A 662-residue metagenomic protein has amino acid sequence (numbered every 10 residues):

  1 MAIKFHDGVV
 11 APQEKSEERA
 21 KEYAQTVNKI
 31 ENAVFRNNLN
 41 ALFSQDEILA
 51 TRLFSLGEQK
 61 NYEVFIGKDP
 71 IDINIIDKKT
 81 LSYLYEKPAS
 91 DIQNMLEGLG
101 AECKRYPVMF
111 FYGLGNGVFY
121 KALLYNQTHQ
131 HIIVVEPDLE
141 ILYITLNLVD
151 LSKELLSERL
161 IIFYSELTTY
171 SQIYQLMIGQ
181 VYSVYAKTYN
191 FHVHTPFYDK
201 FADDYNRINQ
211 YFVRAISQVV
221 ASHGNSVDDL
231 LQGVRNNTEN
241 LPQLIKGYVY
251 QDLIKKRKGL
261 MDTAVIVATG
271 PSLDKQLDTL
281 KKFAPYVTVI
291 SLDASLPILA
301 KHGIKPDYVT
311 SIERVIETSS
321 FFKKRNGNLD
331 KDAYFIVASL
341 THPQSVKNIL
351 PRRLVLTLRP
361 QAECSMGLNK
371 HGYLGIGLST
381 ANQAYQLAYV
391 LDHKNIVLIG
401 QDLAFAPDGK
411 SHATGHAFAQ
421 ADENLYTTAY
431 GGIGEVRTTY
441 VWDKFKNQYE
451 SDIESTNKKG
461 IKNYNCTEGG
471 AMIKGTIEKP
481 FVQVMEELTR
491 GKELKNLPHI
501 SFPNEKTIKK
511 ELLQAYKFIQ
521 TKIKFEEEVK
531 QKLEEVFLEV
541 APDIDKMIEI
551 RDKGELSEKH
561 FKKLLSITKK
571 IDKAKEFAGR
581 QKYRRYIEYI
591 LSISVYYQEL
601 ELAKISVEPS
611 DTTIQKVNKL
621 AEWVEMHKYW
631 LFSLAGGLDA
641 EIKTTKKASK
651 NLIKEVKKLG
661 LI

Functional and structural regions predicted by a protein language model:
A2-A264, P271-T288, P297-K301, Y308 (+4 more regions): N-terminal donor/sugar-recognition subdomains of glycan-related enzymes, prototypically the membrane-proximal stem
E136, S295-L296, G303-E313, A388-G415: Glycine-rich phosphate/pyrophosphate-binding loops and their adjacent beta-strand/loop elements at enzyme active sites
V149-L151, K305-Y308, E313, R325 (+5 more regions): Short secondary-structure boundary/capping segments
V267, F283-Y286, I290, T310-I312 (+3 more regions): Alpha-helix capping and helix-loop boundary segments enriched in small/acidic/polar residues
A268, L292, I312, I336-A338 (+2 more regions): Generic beta-strand/beta-sheet core signal
V289-S295, F335, A381-A384, G400: Extended, hydrophobic alpha-helical segments in both membrane/secreted and soluble proteins
P343-I399, L403: Active-site/ligand-binding-proximal alpha/beta "capping" segment
K410-D452: Phosphate-binding loop/pocket of nucleotide- and phosphate-handling active sites
